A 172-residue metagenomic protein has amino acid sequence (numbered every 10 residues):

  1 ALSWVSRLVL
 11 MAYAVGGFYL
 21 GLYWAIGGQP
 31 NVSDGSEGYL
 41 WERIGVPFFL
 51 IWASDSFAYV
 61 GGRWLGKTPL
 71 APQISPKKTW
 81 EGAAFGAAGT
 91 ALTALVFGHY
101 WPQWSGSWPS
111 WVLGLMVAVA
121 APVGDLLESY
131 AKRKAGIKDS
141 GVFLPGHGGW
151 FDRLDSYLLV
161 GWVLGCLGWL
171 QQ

Functional and structural regions predicted by a protein language model:
A1-L115: Membrane-embedded alpha-helical bundles of polytopic integral membrane proteins
I51-K67, W80, A84, V119-G161: Acidic (Asp/Glu-rich) catalytic motifs at the cytosolic membrane interface
A94, V163-G165: A general structural signal for short secondary-structure boundary/capping elements
G106-P109, G148, L154, Q172: Short, conserved aromatic-histidine micro-motifs
G165-Q172: Juxtamembrane boundary at the C-terminal end of a transmembrane helix
